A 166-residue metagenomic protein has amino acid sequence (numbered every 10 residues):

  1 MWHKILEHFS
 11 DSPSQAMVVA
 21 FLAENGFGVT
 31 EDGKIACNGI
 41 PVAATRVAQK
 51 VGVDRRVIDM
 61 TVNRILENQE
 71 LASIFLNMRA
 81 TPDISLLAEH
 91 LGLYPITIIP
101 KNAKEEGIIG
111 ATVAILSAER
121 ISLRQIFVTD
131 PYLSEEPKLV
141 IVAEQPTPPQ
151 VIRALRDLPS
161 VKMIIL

Functional and structural regions predicted by a protein language model:
W2-K34, R64-L166: A conserved regulatory-domain signal marking ACT and ACT-like small-molecule sensing domains and adjacent regulatory
A44: Helix-turn-helix DNA-binding elements, focusing on the entry/boundary residues of the two helices that contact DNA
V47-A48: Short alpha-helical "recognition helix" segments of helix-turn-helix
T61: Residues in the recognition helix of alpha-helical DNA-binding motifs
